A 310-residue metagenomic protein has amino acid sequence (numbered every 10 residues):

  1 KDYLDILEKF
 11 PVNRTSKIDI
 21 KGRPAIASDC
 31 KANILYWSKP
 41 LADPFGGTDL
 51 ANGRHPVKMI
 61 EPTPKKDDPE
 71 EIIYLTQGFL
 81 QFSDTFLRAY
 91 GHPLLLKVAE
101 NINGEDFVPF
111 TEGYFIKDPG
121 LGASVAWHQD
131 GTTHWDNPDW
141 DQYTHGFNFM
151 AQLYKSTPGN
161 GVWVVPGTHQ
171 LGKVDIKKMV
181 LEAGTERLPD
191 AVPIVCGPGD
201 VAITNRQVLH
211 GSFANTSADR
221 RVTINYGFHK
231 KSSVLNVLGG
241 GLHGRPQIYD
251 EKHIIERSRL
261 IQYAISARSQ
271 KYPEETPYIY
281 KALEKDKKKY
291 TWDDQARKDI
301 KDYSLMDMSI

Functional and structural regions predicted by a protein language model:
K1-W127, T132-T133: Non-heme Fe(II)-dependent double-stranded beta-helix
K17, V201, V208-I310: Non-heme Fe(II)/2-oxoglutarate
A32, R54-E61, H128-T132, K177-D190 (+2 more regions): Short, surface-exposed loop/helix-turn segments at secondary-structure junctions that function as lids/hinges flanking
F86-L87, V98, W135-D139, M150-L153 (+2 more regions): Short helix-to-loop capping/linker segments positioned immediately adjacent to catalytic or ligand/cofactor-binding
E112-Y114, F149-A151, I224-F228: A structural signal for short, well-ordered beta-strand segments
K117-P119, G167-G172, G227-S233: Short edge-strand/loop segments of extracellular domains
W127-G146: Acidic, His- and aromatic-enriched active-site or binding-groove loops in soluble protein domains that engage sugars
Y143-G146, Y154-F213: Double-stranded beta-helix
